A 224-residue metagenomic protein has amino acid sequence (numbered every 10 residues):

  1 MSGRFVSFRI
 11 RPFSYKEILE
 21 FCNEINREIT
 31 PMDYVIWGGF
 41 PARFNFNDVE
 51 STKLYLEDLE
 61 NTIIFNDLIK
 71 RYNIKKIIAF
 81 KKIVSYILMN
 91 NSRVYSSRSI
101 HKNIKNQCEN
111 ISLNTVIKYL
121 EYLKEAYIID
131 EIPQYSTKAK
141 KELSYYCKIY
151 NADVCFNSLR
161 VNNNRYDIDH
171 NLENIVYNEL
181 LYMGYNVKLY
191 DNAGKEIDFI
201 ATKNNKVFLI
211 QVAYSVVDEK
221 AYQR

Functional and structural regions predicted by a protein language model:
M1-K16: A short helix-turn-beta junction within AAA+ P-loop NTPase domains corresponding to the substrate/partner-engaging
I10-F13, A152-V154, A213: Generic beta-structure capping elements
Y15-I18, F156-N157: A generic structural signal for short hydrophobic patches within well-formed alpha-helices
E17-R27, A42-N47, D67-I74: Short, polar/flexible loop-turn hinges at active-site or ligand-entry regions and domain interfaces
E24-T62: Amphipathic alpha-helical "lid/sensor" segments that cap RecA-like P-loop NTPase cores
D48-V207: Accessory nucleic acid-recognition modules appended to NTPase machines
Y190-D191, Y214-R224: Catalytic cores of nucleic-acid endonucleases
I210: Conserved beta3 VAIK motif of the Hanks protein kinase fold
